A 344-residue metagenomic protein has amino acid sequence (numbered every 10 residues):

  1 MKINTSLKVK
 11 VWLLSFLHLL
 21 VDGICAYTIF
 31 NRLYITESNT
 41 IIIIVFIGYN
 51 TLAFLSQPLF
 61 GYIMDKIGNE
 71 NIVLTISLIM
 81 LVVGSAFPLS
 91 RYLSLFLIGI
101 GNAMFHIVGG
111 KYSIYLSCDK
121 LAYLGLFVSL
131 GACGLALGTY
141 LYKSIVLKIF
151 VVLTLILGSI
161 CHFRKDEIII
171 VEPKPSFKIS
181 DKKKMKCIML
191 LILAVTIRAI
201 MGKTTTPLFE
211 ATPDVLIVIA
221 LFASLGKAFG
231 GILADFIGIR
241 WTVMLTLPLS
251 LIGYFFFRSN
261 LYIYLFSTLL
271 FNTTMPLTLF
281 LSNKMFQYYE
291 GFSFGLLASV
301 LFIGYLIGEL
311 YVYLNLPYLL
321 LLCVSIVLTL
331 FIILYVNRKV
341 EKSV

Functional and structural regions predicted by a protein language model:
K2-N50, I197-E210, E309: Helix-loop boundary and gating motifs at the non-cytosolic
C25-F30, S180-K227: Extracytoplasmic gate region of multi-pass secondary transporters
I43-M64, I217-F229: Central cavity-lining transmembrane alpha-helices of secondary-active solute carriers, predominantly the Major
D65-I79, D235-P248: Cytoplasmic membrane-interface "Motif A"-like loop-to-helix N-cap segments of 12-TM Major Facilitator Superfamily
N102-C118, N272-Y288: Intracellular juxtamembrane helix-capping segments at the cytosolic ends of symmetry-related transmembrane helices
V146-D166, P317-R338: Symmetry-related core transmembrane helices of the 12-TM Major Facilitator Superfamily/SLC fold
R240-T278: C-terminal transmembrane helical hairpin of 12-TM major facilitator-type secondary transporters
Q287-L322: A late C-terminal transmembrane helix in Major Facilitator Superfamily
